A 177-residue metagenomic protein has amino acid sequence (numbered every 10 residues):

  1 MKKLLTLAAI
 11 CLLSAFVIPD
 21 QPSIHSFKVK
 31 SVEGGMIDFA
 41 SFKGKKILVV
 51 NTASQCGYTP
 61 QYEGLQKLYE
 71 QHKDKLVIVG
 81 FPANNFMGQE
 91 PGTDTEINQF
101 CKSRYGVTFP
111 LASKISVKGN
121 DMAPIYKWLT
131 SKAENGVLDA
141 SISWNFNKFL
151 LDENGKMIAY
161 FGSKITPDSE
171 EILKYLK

Functional and structural regions predicted by a protein language model:
L4-L13: Sec-dependent N-terminal signal peptides
V17-A40, P124: N-terminal "domain-start" segment that seeds a small globular fold
S31, N51-Q55: Amphipathic alpha-helical repeat scaffolds
K43-I47, Q55, P60-N84, K102-Y105: Conserved helix-turn-beta segment immediately C-terminal to the redox Cys motif in thioredoxin-like folds
K75-G92, T108-G119: Thiol-based oxidoreductase modules, predominantly thioredoxin-like and allied folds used for disulfide exchange
T95-N145: Short, internal strand/loop/helix patches that form the active-site neighborhood or redox-interaction surface
K127, S131-K177: Thiol-/selenol-based redox modules, centered on thioredoxin-like and closely related oxidoreductase domains
